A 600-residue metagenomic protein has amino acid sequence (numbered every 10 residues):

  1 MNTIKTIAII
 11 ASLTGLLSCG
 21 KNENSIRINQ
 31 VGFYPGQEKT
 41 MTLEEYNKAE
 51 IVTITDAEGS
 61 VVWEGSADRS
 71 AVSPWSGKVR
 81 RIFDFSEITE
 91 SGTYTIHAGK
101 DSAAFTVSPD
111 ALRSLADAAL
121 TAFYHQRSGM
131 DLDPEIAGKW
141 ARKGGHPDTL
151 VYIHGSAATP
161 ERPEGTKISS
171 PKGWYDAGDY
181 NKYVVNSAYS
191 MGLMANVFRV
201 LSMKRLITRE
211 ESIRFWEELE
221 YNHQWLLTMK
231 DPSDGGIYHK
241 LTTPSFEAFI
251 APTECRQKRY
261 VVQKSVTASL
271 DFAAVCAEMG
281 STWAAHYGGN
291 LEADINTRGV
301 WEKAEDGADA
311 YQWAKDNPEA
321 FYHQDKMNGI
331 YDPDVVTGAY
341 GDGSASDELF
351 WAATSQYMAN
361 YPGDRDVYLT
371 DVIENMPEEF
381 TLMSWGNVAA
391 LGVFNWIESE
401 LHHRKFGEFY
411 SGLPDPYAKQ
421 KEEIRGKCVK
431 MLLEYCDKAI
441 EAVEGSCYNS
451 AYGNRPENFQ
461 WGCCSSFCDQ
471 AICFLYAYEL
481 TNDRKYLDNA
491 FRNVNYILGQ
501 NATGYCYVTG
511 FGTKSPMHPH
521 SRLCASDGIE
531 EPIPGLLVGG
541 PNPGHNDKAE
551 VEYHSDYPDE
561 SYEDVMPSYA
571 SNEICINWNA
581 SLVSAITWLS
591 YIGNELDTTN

Functional and structural regions predicted by a protein language model:
N2-I10: Sec-dependent signal peptide recognition, specifically the positively charged N-region followed immediately by
A11-E23: Bacterial Sec-dependent signal peptides at the C-terminal "C-region" and cleavage site
N22-V31: Short, compositionally biased P/S/T/A/G/V-rich stretches that sit at domain boundaries
Q30-G99, R127-A188, V197, K240-T282 (+4 more regions): Aromatic (Trp/Tyr) and acidic
A103-K139: Low-complexity, Pro/Ser/Thr- and charge-rich linker/hinge segments at domain boundaries
N196-Y221, R256-Y260, E278-K303: Short coil/linker segments at helix-helix boundaries
I213-G236: Carboxylate/His-rich catalytic cores and anion/metal-binding grooves
K230-K264, Y287-E302, G307-A353, N360 (+1 more regions): Active-site mouth of glycoside hydrolases
